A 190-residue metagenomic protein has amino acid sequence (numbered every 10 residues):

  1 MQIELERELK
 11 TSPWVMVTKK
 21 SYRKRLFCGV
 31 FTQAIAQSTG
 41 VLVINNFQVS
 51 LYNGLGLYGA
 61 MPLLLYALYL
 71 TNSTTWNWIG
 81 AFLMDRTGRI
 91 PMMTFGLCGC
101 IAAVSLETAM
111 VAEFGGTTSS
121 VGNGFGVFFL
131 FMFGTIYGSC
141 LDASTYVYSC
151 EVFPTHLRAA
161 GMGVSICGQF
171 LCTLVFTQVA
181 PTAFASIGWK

Functional and structural regions predicted by a protein language model:
E4-K190: Alpha-helical transmembrane bundle of multi-pass membrane proteins
